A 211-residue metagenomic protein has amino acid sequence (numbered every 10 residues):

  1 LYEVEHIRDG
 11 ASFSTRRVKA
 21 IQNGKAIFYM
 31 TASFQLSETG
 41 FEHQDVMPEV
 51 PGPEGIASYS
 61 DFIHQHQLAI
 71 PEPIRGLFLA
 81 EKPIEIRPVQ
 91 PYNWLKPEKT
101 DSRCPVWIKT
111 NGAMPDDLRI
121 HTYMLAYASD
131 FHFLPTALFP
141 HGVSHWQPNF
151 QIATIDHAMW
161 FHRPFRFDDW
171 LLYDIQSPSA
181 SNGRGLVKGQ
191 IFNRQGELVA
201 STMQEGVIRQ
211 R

Functional and structural regions predicted by a protein language model:
L1-R211: Terminal targeting signals and extreme-terminal segments of soluble enzymes
